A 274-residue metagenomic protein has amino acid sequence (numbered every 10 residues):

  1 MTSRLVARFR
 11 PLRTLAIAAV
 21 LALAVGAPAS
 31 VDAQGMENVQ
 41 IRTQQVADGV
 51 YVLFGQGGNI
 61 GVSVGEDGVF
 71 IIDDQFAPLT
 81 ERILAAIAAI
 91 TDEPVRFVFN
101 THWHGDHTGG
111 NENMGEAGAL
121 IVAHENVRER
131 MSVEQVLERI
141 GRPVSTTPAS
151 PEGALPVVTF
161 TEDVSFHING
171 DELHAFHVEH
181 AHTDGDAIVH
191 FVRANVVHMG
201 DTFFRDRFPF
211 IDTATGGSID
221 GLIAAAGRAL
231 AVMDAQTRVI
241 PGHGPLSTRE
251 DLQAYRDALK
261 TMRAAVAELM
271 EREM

Functional and structural regions predicted by a protein language model:
M1-R10: N-terminal secretory signal peptides that target proteins for export/translocation
P11-A27: Bacterial N-terminal signal peptides
A29-G35: Boundary at the C-terminal end of the N-terminal hydrophobic targeting segment
N38, Q45, R128-V178, D184 (+3 more regions): Metallo-beta-lactamase
R42-A86, V189-H190, V196-M199: Conserved beta-strand hairpin/beta-sheet module of binuclear metal-dependent hydrolase folds, prominently
T43, E66-F70, P78-V122: Active-site metal-binding motif and surrounding structural segment of the metallo-beta-lactamase
G49, S63, D73, I87 (+9 more regions): Divalent metal-coordination and catalytic microenvironments
G68-F70, F76-P78, S165, E172 (+1 more regions): Metallo-beta-lactamase
